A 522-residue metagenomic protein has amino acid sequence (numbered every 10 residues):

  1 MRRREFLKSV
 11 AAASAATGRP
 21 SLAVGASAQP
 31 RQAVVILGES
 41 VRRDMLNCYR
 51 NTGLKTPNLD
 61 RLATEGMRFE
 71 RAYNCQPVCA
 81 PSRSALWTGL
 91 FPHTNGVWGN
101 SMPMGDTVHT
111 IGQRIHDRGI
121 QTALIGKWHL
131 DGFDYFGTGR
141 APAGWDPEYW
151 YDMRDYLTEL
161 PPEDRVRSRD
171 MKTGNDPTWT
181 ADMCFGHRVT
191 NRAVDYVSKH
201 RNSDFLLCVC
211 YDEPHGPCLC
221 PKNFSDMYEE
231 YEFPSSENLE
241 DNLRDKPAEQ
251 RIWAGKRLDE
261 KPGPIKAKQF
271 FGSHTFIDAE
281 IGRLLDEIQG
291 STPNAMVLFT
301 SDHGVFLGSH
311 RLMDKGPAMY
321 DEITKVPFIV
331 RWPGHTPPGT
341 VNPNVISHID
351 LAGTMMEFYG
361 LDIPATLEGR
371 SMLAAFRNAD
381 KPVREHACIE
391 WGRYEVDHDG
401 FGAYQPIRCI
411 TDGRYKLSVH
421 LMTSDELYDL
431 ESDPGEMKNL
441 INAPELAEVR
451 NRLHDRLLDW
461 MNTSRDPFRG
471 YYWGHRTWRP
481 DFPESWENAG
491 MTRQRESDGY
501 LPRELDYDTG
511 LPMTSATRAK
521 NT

Functional and structural regions predicted by a protein language model:
M1-S14: N-terminal secretory signal peptides and thylakoid transit peptides that target proteins across membranes
L7, A23, A28-R31, R42-R43 (+5 more regions): Long, internal low-complexity/basic segments
T17-M67, H116, K222, G435 (+1 more regions): Active-site-proximal N-terminal segment of extracellular/periplasmic enzymes that hydrolyze or transfer
A23-A33, G132-D152, F185-E240, D286-M296: Active-site regions of oxyanion-processing enzymes, predominantly non-cytosolic
N47-S82, G89-T94, G119-A123, E232-S236 (+3 more regions): Short, structured active-site-proximal loop/turn typified by the sulfatase FGly-forming signature C/S-X-P-X-R
A85-M183, V189, K222: Catalytic-site neighborhoods of secreted/periplasmic enzymes that process anionic sulfate/phosphate groups
R140-L157, H303-S309, I349-A352, E357-L430 (+4 more regions): C-terminal cap/loop subdomain of S1 sulfatases and analogous C-terminal strand-loop tails that border
P217-N223, M227, E287-T340, N344-S347 (+2 more regions): Histidine-centered active-site microenvironments of extracellular/periplasmic hydrolases and transferases
